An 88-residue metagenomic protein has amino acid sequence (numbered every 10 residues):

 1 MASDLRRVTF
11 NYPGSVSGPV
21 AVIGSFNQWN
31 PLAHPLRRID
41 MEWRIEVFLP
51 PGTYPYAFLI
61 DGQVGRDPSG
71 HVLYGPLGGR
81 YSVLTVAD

Functional and structural regions predicted by a protein language model:
A2-T53, D61-D88: Aromatic-rich carbohydrate-binding modules that target alpha-glucans
